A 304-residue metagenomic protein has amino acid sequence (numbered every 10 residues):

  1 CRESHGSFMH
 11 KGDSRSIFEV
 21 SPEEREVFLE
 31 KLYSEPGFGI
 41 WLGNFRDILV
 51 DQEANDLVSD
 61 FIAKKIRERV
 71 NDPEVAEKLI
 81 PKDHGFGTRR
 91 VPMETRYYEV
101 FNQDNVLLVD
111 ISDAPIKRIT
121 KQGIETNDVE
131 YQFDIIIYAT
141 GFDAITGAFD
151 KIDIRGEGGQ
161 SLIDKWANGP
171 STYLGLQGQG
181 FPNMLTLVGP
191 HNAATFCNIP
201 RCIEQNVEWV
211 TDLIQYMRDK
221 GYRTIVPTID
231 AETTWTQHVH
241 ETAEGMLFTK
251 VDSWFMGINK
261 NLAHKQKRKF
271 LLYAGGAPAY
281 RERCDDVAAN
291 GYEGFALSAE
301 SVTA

Functional and structural regions predicted by a protein language model:
C1-A304: N-terminal FAD-binding dinucleotide-binding subdomain shared by FAD-dependent oxidases/monooxygenases
